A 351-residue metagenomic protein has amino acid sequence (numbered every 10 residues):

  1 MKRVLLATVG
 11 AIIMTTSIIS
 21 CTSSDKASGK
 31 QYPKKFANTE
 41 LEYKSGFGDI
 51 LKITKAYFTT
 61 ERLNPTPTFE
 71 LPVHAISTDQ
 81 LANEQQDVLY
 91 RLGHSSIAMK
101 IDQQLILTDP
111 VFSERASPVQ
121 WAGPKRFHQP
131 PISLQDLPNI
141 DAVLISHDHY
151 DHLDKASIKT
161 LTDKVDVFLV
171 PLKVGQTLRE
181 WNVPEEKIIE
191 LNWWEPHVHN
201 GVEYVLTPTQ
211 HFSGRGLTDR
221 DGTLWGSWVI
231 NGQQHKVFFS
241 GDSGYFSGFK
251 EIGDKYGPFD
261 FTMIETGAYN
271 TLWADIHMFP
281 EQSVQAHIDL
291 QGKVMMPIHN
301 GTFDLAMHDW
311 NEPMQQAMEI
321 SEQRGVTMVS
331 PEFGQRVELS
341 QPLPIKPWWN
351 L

Functional and structural regions predicted by a protein language model:
V4-G10, S17-K125, P130-L134, N231-F239 (+2 more regions): Metallo-beta-lactamase
T22-T39, S133, L137, A142 (+4 more regions): Cap/insert and terminal regions of metallo-dependent hydrolase folds
L63-E84, P171-H235, Q316-R336, S340-L343: Metallo-beta-lactamase
M99, D109, H147, Y204 (+4 more regions): Divalent metal-coordination and catalytic microenvironments
T108-D109, V167-L169, E185-W193, D260-E265: Short hydrophobic/aromatic-enriched beta-strand-loop microsegments
F112-Q129, F212-D219, N270-I276, D304: Acidic/histidine-rich helix-loop elements that form or flank divalent-metal/phosphate-binding sites at the catalytic
I140-D151: Metallo-beta-lactamase
D154-K164, L305-Q315, S340-Q341: Metal-dependent catalytic neighborhoods of phosphoester/phosphodiester hydrolases
